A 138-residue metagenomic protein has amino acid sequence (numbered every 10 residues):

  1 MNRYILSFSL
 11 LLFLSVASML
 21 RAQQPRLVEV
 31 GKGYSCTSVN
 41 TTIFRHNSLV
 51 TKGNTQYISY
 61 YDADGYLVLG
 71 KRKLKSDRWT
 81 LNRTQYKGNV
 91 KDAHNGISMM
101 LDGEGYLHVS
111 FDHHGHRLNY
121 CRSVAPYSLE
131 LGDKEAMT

Functional and structural regions predicted by a protein language model:
M1-Q24: Bacterial Sec-dependent N-terminal signal peptides
Q23-T138: Extracellular, repeat-based ectodomains that mediate carbohydrate processing or recognition
